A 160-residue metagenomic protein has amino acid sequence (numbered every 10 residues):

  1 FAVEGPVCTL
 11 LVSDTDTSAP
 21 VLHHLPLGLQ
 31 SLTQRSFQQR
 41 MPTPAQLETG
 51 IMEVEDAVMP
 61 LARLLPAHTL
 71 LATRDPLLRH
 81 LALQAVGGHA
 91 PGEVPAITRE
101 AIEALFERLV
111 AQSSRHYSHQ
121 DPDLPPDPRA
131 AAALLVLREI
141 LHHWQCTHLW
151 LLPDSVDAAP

Functional and structural regions predicted by a protein language model:
F1-P26, T73-P76: Gly/Thr-rich phosphate-binding beta-strand-loop-beta motif of the actin/hexokinase/Hsp70
V21-P160: Helical "lid/coupling" subdomains associated with nucleotide-phosphate turnover
